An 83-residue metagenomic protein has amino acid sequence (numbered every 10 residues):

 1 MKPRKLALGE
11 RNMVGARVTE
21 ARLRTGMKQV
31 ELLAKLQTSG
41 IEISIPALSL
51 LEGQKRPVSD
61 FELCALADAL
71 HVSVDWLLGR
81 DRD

Functional and structural regions predicted by a protein language model:
M1-V14: A detector for short, charged/polar N-terminal pre-domain segments
A16-T38: Short basic helix-loop element that most often maps to the first helix and adjoining turn of HTH DNA-binding modules
V18, L32-L33, L48-L51, L77: Conserved hydrophobic/aromatic packing and binding residues within compact polymer-binding modules
V18, Q29, I45, D60-L63: Helix-turn-helix DNA-binding elements, focusing on the entry/boundary residues of the two helices that contact DNA
Q37-V58: Recognition helix of helix-turn-helix/homeodomain-like DNA-binding domains that insert into the DNA major groove
K55, S59-W76: DNA major-groove recognition helix of helix-turn-helix/homeodomain DNA-binding modules
D81-D83: Charged, helix-prone or intrinsically disordered regulatory segments positioned adjacent to compact structured domains
